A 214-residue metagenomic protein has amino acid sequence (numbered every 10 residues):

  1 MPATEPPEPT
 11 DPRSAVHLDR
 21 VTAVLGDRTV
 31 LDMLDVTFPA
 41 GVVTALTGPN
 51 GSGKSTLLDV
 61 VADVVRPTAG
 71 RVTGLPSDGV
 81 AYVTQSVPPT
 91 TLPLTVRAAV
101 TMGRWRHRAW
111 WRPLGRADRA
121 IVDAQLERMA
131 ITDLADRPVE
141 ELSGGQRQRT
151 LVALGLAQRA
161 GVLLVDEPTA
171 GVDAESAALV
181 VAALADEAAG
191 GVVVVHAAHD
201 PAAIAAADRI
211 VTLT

Functional and structural regions predicted by a protein language model:
V16, V30-M33, A135: Conserved structural motif at the start of ABC-family nucleotide-binding domains
T47-P49: The feature captures the beta-strand-to-loop junction immediately N-terminal to the Walker
A62: Helix-to-loop junction immediately C-terminal to a conserved catalytic motif
R116-L134: Conserved ABC ATPase "signature" region
P138-L142: Conserved ABC ATPase signature
G155-L156: ABC ATPase C-loop
L163-E167: Catalytic Walker B motif of ABC-type/P-loop ATPase nucleotide-binding domains
A174-S176: Helix N-cap at the start of a conserved alpha-helix in ABC-type nucleotide-binding domains
